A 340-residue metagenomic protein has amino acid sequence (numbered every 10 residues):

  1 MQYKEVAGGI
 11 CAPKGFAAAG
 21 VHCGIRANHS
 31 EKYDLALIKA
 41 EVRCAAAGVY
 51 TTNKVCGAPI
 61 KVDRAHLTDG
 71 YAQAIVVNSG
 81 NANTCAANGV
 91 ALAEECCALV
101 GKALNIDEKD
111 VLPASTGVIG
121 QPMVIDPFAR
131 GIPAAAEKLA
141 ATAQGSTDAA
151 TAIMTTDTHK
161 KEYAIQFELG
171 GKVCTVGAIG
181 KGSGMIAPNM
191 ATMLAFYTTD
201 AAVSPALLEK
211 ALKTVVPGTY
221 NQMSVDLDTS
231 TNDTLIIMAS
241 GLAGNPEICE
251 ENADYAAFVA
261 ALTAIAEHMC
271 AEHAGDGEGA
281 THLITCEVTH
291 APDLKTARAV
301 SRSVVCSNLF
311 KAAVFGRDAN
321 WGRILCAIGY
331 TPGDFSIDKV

Functional and structural regions predicted by a protein language model:
M1-A91, E95, G101-V340: A structural signal for small-residue-enriched, beta-sheet-centric alpha/beta enzyme cores and oligomeric scaffold folds
